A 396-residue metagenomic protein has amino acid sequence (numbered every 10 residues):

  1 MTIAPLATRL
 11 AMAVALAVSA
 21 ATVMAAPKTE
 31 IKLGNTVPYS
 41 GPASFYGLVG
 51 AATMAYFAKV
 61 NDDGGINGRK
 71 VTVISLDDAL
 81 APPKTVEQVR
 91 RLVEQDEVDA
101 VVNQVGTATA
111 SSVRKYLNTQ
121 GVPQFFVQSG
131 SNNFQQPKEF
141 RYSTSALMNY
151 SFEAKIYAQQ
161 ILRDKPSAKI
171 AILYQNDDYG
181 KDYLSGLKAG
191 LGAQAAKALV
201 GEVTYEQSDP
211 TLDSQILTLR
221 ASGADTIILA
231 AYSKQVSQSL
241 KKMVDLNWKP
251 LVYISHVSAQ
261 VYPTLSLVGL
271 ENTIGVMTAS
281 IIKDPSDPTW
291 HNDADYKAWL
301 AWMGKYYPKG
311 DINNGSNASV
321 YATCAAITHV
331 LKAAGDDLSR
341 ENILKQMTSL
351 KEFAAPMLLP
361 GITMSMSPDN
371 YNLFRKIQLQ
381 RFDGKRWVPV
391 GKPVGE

Functional and structural regions predicted by a protein language model:
M1-A11: Bacterial N-terminal signal peptides that target proteins for export
S19-T22: N-terminal signal peptide c-region/cleavage motif recognized by signal peptidases
M24-E30: Cleaved targeting-peptide boundary
E30, F45-A51, D63-Q136, Y205-L212 (+1 more regions): Beta-alpha junction/loop-to-helix N-cap segments that form part of ligand/metal-binding clefts
G34-M54, L76-P83, V105-G106, L173-K181 (+2 more regions): Extracytoplasmic "Venus flytrap"
K84-E87, E94, N132-Q135, F140-N247 (+1 more regions): Extracellular/periplasmic Venus flytrap/periplasmic-binding protein
M243-S319, V390-G395: Extracellular/periplasmic periplasmic-binding protein-like sensory domains
K305, G310-A318, T328-R386: Segments of small-molecule ligand-sensing domains
